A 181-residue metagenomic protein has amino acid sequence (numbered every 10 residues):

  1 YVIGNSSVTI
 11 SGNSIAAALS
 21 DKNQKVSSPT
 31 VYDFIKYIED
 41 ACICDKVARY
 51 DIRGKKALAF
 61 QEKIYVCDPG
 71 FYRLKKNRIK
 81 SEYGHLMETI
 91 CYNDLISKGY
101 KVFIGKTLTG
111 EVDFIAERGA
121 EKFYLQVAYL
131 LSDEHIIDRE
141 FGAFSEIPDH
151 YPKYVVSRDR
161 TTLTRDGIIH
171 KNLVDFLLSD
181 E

Functional and structural regions predicted by a protein language model:
Y1-K122: Accessory nucleic acid-recognition modules appended to NTPase machines
Y50, G70-F71, A120, A128-Y129 (+2 more regions): A broadly conserved detector of short glycine/acidic/proline-rich loop/turn motifs that flank catalytic sites and bind
G105, Y129-V174: Catalytic cores of nucleic-acid endonucleases
L125: Conserved beta3 VAIK motif of the Hanks protein kinase fold
L173-E181: Charged, structured surface patches that assemble and position nucleic-acid processing machinery
